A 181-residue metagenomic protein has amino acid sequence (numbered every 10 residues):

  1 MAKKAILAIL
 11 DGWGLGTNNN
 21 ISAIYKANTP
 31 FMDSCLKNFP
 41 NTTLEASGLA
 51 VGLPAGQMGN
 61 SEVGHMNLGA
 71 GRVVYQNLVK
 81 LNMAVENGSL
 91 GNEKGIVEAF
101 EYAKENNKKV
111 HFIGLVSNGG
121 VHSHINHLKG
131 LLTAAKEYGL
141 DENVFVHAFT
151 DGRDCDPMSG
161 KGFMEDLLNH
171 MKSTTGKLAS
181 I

Functional and structural regions predicted by a protein language model:
A2-I6, W13-I181: Active-site nucleophile/metal-coordination loop of metallo-enzymes that catalyze phosphate/sulfate and related
